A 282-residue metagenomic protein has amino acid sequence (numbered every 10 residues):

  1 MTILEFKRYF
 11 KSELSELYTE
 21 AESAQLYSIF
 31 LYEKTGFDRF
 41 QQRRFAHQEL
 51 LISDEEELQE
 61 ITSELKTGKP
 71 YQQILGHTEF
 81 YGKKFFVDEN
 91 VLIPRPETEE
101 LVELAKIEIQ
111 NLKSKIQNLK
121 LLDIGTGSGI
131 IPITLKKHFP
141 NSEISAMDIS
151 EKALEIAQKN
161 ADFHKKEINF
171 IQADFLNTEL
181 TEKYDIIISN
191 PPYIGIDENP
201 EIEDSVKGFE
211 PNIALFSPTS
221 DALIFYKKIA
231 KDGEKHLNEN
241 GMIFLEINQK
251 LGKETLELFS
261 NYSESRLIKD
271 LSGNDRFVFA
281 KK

Functional and structural regions predicted by a protein language model:
M1-L17, I52-S53, E60, I107-K120 (+7 more regions): Short, Lys/Arg-enriched, disordered terminal segments
M1-L75: N-terminal auxiliary segments of SAM/dcSAM-dependent transferases
E5, I29, E97-E100, I130 (+1 more regions): Generic alpha-helical secondary structure signal
F10, L101, A105-E108, I229 (+1 more regions): Generic hydrophobic alpha-helical segments
K34, D38, L65, K69 (+3 more regions): A general structural signal marking secondary-structure boundaries and capping sites
F45-A46, E60-F139, I144, I149-K159 (+1 more regions): SAM-dependent Rossmann-like transferase core, predominantly class I methyltransferases with a strong bias toward
D54, P94-E97, F225: An acidic site on a long C-lobe helix of protein kinase domains
N141-S142, M147-K282: S-adenosylmethionine
